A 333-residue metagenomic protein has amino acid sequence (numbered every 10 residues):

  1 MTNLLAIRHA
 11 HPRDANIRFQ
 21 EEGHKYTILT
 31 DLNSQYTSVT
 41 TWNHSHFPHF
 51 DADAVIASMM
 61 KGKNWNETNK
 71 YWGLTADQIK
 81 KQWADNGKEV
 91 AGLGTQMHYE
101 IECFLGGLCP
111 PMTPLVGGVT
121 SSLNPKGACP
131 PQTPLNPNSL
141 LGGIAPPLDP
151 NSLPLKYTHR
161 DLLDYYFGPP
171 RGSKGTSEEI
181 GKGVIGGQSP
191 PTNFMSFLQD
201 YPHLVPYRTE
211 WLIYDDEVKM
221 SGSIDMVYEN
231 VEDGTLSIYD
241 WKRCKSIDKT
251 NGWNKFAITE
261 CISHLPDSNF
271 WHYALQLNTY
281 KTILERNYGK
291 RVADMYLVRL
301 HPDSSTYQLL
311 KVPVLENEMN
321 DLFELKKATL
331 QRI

Functional and structural regions predicted by a protein language model:
M1-N16, S177, E217, E232-D233 (+3 more regions): Accessory terminal regions of nucleic-acid processing enzymes
M1-P110, P154-P170, S177, G181 (+1 more regions): Nuclease catalytic cores
W83-G87, S263-S268: Surface-exposed cleft-lining segments at the edges of enzyme active sites
H98, G222-N230, G234-T250, F256-E260 (+1 more regions): Conserved catalytic cores of phosphodiester-cleaving nucleases, focusing on short active-site segments
L115-S121, G127-L135, S139-P146, S152 (+2 more regions): Short, low-complexity intrinsically disordered segments enriched in small and basic residues
Y214, E229, V298-L300: A generic structural motif
D216-E217, T259-S263: Gram-negative outer-membrane beta-barrel domains
P266-I333: Metal-dependent nuclease catalytic regions and adjoining charged, substrate-binding loops involved in nucleic-acid end
